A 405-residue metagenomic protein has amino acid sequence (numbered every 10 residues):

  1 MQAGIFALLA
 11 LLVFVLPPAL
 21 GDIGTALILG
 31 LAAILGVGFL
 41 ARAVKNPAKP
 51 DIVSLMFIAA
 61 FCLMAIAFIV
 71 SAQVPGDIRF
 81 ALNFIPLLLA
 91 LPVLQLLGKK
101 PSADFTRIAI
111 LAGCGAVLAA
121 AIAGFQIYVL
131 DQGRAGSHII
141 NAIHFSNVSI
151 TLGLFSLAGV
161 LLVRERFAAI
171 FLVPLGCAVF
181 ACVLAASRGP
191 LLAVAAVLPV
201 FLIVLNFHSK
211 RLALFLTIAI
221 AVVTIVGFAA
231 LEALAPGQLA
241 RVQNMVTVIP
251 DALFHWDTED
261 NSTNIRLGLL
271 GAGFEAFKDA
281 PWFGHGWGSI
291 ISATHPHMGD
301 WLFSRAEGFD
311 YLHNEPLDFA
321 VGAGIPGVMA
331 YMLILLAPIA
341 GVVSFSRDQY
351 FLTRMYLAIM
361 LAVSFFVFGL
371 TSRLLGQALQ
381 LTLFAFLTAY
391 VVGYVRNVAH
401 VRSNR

Functional and structural regions predicted by a protein language model:
M1-G76, L89, L96-T106, I110 (+4 more regions): Transmembrane signal-anchor hairpin modules in multi-pass inner-membrane enzymes, especially those that act on
L9-L12, A103-Q132, I140-H208, L212 (+5 more regions): Alpha-helical transmembrane segments of multi-pass inner-membrane proteins
D22-A41, A81-P92, H144-G153, L192-P199 (+2 more regions): Membrane-embedded alpha-helical segments of multi-pass membrane proteins, especially the transmembrane helices
L31-L35, L198, I334, L357-R405: Transmembrane alpha-helices of multi-pass inner-membrane enzymes
P75-R79, G133-A142, A185-A193, F309-N314 (+1 more regions): Membrane-interface catalytic loops of GT-C/OST-like multi-pass glycosylation enzymes that act
Q132, G136, W256-G271, E275-D279 (+2 more regions): Long extracytoplasmic/lumenal interhelical loops at the membrane interface of multi-pass membrane proteins
L184, L205-D257, F274-D279: A membrane-periplasm/extracellular boundary helix in multi-pass inner-membrane enzymes that assemble envelope glycans
G322-V363: Hydrophobic transmembrane alpha-helices and their immediate junctions
